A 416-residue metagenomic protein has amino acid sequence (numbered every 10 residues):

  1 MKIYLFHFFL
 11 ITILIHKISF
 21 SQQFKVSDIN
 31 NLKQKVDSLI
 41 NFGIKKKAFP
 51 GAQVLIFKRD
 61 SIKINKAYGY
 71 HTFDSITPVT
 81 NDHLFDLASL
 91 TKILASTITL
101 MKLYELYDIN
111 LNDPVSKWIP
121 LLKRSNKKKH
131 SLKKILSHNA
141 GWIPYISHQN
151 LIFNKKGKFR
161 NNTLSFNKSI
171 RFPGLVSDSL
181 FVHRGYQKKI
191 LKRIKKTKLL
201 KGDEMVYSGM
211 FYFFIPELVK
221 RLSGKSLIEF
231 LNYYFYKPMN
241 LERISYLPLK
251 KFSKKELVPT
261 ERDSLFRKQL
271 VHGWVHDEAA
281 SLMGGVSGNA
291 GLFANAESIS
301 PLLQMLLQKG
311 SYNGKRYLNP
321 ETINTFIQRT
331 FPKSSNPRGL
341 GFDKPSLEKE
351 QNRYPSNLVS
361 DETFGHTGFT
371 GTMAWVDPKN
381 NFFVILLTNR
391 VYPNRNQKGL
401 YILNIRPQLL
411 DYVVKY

Functional and structural regions predicted by a protein language model:
M1-F24: Bacterial Sec-dependent N-terminal signal peptides
I18-I40, G157-G174: Sec-dependent signal peptide cleavage junction
S27-L87, D108-N110, K192, L270 (+2 more regions): Short, conserved catalytic-motif segment at the N-terminal edge
S38, S61, S75, P114 (+3 more regions): Coil residues (strongly favoring Ser/Thr
I40, V54, D60, H83-N112 (+4 more regions): Active-site SXXK
N110-S125, P238: Short, glycine/proline-biased beta-turn/loop segments that scaffold the active-site neighborhood
K127-D361: Short, surface-exposed loop or secondary-structure junction motifs that flank catalytic or metal-binding residues
H366-Y416: Structured C-terminal helix/loop/strand segments within mature extracytoplasmic catalytic/sensor domains
